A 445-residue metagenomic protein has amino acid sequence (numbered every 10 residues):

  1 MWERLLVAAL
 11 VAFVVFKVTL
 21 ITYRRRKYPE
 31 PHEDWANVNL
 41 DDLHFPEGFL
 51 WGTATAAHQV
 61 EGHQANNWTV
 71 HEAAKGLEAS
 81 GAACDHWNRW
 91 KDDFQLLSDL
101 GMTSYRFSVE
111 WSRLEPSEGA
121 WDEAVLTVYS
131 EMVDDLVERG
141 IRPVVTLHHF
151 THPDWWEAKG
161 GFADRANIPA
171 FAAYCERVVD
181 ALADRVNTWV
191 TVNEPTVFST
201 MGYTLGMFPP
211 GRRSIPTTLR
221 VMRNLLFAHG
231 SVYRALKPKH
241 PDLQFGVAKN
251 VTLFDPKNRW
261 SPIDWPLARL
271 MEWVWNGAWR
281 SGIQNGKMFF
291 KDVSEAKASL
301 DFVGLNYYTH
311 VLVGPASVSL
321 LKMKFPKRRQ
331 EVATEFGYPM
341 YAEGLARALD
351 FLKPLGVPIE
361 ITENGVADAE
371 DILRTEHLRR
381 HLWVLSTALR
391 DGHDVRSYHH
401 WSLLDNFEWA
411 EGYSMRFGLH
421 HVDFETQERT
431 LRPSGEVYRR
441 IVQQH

Functional and structural regions predicted by a protein language model:
R4-A8, F13, K17-A74, E118 (+1 more regions): Active-site region of glycoside hydrolase catalytic domains
N67-W87: Short catalytic helix/loop segments, enriched in acidic residues and glycine and frequently bearing histidine
S80, W87, P116-G119, A388: Short, flexible active-site loop motifs that bind/organize anionic cofactors or intermediates
D85, R89-E110, R142, A298-V303 (+1 more regions): Catalytic domains of carbohydrate-active enzymes, especially glycoside hydrolases
V109-E123: Glycine-rich, proline-tolerant flexible connector loops at the mouths of alpha/beta enzymes
